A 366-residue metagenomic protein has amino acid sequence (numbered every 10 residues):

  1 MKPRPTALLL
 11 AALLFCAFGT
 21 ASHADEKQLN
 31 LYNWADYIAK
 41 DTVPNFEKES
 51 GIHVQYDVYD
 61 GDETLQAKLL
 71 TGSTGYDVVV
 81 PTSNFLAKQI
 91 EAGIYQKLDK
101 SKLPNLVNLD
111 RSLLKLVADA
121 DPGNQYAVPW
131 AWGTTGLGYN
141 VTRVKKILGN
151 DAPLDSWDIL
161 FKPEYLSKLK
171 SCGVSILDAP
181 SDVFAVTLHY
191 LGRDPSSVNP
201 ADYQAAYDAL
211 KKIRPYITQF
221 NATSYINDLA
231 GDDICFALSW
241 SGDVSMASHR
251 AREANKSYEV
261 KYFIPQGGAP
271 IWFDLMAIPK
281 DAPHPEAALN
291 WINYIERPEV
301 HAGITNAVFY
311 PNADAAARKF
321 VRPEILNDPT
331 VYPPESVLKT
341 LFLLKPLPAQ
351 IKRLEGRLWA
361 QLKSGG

Functional and structural regions predicted by a protein language model:
D25-Q89: Early extracytoplasmic/lumenal segment of secretory-pathway proteins
Y76-P81, T218-Q219, C235-W240: Paired acidic/hydrophobic, glycine-rich loop segments that form the ligand-binding mouth/hinge of periplasmic-binding
V80, L86, I90-Y216, N221-A230: Extracytoplasmic ligand-binding site segments that recognize negatively charged/polar headgroups
F85-K88, F236-S257: A ligand-binding cleft/hinge motif common to bilobed small-molecule-binding domains
Q96-V107, D158, A254-P270, P279-A282: Short beta-strand->loop
Y203-K212, T218, K256-A277: Periplasmic-binding protein-like
N227, E335-G366: Conserved C-terminal helix/tail region of periplasmic/extracytoplasmic solute-binding proteins
D274, P279-T340: Mature extracytoplasmic/periplasmic domains
